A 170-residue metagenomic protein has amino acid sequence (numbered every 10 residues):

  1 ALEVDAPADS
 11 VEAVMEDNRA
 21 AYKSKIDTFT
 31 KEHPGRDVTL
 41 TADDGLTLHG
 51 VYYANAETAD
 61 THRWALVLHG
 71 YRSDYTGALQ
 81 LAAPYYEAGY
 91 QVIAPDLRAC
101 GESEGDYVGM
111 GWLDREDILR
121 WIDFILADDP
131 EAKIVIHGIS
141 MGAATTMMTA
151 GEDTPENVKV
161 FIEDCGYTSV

Functional and structural regions predicted by a protein language model:
A1-L40: An N-terminal hydrophobic leader/cap segment in hydrolases
D43-A54: A short loop-to-beta-strand scaffold at the N-terminal edge of the catalytic core in hydrolase folds
T61-G70: Short beta-strand element of the alpha/beta-hydrolase
L68, L97, E163-D164: Alpha/beta-hydrolase
Y71-P84, L97: The serine-hydrolase catalytic nucleophile loop
P84-E104: Conserved alpha/beta-hydrolase
V108-D129: Alpha/beta-hydrolase active-site loop
F124-A127, A132-V170: Primarily recognizes the serine-hydrolase "nucleophile elbow" in alpha/beta-hydrolase and SGNH/GDSL folds
